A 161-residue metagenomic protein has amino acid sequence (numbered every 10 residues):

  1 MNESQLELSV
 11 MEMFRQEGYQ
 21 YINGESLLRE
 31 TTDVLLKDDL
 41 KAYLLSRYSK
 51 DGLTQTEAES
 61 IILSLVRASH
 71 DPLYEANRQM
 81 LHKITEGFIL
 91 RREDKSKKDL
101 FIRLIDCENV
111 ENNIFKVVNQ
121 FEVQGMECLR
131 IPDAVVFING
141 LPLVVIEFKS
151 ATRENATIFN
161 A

Functional and structural regions predicted by a protein language model:
M1-A161: An alpha-helical interface "stripe"
